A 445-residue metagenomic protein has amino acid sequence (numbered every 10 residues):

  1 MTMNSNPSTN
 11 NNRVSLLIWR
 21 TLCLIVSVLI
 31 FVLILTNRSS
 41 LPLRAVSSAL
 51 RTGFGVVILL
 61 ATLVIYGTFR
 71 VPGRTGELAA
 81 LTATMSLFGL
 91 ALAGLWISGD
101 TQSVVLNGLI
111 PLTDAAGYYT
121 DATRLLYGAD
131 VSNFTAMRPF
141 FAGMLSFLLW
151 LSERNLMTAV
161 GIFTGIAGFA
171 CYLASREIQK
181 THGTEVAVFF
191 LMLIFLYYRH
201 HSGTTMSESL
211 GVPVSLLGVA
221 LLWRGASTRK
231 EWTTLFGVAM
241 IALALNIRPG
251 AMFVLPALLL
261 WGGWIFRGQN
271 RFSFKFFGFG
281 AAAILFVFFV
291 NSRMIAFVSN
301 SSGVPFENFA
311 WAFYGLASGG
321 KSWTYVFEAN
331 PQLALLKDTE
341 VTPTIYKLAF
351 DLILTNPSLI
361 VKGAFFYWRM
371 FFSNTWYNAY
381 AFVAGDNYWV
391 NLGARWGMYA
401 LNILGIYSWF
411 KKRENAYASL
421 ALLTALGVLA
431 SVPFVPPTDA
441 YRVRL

Functional and structural regions predicted by a protein language model:
S15, L125, I178-K180, L216-T234 (+1 more regions): Membrane-interface transmembrane helices that cradle and orient dolichyl/undecaprenyl
S40-A45, L156-V160, A167-C171, V188-V212 (+2 more regions): Aromatic- and kink-enriched transmembrane "portal" helix at the membrane-lumen/periplasm boundary that abuts
V46-V56, T158, H200, K362-L426 (+1 more regions): Membrane-interface anchor segments at the N-terminal boundary of transmembrane helices in multi-pass membrane enzymes
G94-D121, V131-F147, E153-R154, S302-F306 (+3 more regions): Extracytoplasmic catalytic/substrate-binding loops of multi-pass membrane glycan-assembly enzymes
T135-G143, L151-L173, N387-W396: Loop-to-helix entry region of an early transmembrane alpha helix in multi-pass inner-membrane enzymes
F147, T158-E185, L217, A400-Y407: Transmembrane-helix motifs of polytopic, lipid-linked glycan transferases
M157, A174-L196, R413-L423: Transmembrane-helix signature of polytopic, membrane-embedded enzymes that assemble or transfer cell-envelope glycans
S292-Y377: Membrane-proximal stem/loop segments at transmembrane-domain junctions that anchor or position
